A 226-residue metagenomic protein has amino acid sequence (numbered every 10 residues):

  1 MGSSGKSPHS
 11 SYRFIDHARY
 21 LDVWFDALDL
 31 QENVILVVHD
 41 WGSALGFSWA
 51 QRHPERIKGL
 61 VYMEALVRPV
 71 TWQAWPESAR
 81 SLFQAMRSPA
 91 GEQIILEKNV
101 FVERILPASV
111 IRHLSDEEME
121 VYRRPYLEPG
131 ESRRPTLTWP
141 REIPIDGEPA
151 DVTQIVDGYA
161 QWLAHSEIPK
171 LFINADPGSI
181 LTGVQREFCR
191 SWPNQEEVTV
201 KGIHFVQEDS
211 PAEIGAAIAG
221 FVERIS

Functional and structural regions predicted by a protein language model:
M1-V37, W41-V198, Q207, A216-A219: Flexible "cap/lid" subdomain of the alpha/beta-hydrolase fold that forms the substrate-access gate
G202: Conserved SAM/SAH-binding loop
I218-S226: Short, hydrophobic alpha-helical segments
